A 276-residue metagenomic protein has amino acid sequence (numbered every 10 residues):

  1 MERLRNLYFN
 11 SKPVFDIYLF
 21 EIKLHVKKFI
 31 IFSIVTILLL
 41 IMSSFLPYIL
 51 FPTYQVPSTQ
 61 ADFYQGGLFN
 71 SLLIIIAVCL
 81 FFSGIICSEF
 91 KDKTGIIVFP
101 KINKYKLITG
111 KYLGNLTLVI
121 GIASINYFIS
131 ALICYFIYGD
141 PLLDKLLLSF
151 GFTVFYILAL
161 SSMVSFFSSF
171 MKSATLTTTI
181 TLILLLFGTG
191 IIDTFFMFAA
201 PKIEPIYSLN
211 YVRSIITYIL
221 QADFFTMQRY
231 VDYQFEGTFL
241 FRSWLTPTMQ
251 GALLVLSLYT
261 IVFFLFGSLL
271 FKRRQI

Functional and structural regions predicted by a protein language model:
M1-V35: Aromatic- and glycine-rich beta-strand/loop motifs that create alpha-glucan
Y8, T36-S88, T109-T181, M197 (+2 more regions): Secretory targeting signals
L24, C87, I97-F99, S168-S169: Helix-capping/transition residues at the boundaries of transmembrane alpha-helices and the short helical linkers
K27, K91, N103, K172-S173: A helix-boundary/kink motif common to multi-pass secondary transporters, especially Major Facilitator Superfamily
I49-A61, T178, L186-L270: Terminal transmembrane helical anchor/hairpin motif
T94-T109: Interfacial "coupling" helices/loops that link adjacent transmembrane helices in transporter permeases
L107, I183-G188: Small-residue-rich segments of transmembrane alpha-helices in multi-pass membrane proteins, especially helix faces
F271-I276: Short cytosolic juxtamembrane segments of multi-pass membrane proteins
